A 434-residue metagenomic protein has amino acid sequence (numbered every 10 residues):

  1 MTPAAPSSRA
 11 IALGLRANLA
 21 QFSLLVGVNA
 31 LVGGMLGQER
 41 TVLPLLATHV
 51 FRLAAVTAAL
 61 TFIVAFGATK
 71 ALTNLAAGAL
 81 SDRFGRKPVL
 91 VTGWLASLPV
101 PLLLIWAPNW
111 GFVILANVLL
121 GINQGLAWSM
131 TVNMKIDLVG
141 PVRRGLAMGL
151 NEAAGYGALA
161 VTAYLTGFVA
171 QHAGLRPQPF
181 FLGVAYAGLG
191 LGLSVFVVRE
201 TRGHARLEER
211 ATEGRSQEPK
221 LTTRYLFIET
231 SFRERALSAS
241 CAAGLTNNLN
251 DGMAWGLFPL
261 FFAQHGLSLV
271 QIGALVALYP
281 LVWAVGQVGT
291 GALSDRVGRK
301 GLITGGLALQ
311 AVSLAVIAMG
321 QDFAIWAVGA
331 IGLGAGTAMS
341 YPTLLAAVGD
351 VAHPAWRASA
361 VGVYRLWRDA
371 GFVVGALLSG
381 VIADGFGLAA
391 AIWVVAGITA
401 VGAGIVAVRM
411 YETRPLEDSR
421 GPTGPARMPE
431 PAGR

Functional and structural regions predicted by a protein language model:
T2-L19, R202-A239, P422-R434: Juxtamembrane intracellular "pre-TM" segments in multi-pass secondary transporters
R16-G67, S238-A239, A243, D251-H265: Helix-loop boundary and gating motifs at the non-cytosolic
L25, G111-N117, A239-S240, A324-A330: Short hydrophobic/alpha-helical segments at membrane-entry points of transmembrane helices in Major Facilitator
F66-L75, A160, P280-V288, F372-V373: Residue-level signature of mid-helix packing/kink "hotspots" within the transmembrane helices of 12-pass Major
T73-G85, A170, G286-G298, A383: Helix-to-loop junctions at the C-terminal end of transmembrane segments in multipass secondary transporters
P88-L102, G301-V316: Structural signature of the two symmetry-related core transmembrane helices
A116-G155, A346-A347: Cytoplasmic helix-loop-helix junction between adjacent transmembrane helices in 12-TM secondary transporters
Q178-V195, I392-A407: Symmetry-related core transmembrane helices of the 12-TM Major Facilitator Superfamily/SLC fold
